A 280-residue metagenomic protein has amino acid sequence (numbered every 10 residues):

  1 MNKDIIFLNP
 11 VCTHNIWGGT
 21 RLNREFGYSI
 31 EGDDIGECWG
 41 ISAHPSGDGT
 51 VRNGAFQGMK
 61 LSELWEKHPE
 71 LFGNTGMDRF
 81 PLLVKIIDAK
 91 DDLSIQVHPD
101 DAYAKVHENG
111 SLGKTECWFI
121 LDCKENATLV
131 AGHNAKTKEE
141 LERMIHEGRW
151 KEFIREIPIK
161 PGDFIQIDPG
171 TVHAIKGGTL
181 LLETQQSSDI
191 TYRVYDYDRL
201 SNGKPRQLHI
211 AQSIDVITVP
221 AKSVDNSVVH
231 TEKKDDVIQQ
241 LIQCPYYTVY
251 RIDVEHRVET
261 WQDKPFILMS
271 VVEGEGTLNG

Functional and structural regions predicted by a protein language model:
M1-K136, D196-V224, V249: Transition-metal
I95, P158-G177, T184-Q186: Conserved metal-binding segment of the jelly-roll/cupin
D100, D168-G170, G178, V254-R257: Tight coil/turn sites that cap or link beta-strands
A104-K105, V172-G177, L182-Q185, E259-W261 (+1 more regions): Short beta-strand His + acidic residue motifs that chelate non-heme Fe in jelly-roll/DSBH and cupin folds
E116-C117, A174-D198: A short hydrophobic beta-strand segment most commonly corresponding to one strand of the jelly-roll/cupin
N126-P161, W261-G280: A short beta-strand-loop-beta hairpin characteristic of the jelly-roll/cupin
Y192-E259, D263-F266: C-terminal amphipathic alpha-helical segment
